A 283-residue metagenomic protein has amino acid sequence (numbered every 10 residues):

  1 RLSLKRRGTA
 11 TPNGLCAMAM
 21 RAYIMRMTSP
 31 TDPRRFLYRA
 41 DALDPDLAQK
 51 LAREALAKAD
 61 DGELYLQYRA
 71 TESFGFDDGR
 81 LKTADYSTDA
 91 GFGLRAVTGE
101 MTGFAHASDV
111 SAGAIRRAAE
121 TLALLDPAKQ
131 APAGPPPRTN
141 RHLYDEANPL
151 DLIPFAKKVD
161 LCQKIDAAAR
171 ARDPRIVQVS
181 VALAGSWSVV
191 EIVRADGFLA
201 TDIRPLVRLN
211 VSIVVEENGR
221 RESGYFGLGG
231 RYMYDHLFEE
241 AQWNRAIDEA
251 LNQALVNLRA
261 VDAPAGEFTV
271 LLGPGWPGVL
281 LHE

Functional and structural regions predicted by a protein language model:
R6-R7: Glycine-biased, low-complexity coil/linker segments
Y23-E283: Active-site bordering "gate/hinge" segments that shape substrate access to catalytic or cofactor-binding pockets
